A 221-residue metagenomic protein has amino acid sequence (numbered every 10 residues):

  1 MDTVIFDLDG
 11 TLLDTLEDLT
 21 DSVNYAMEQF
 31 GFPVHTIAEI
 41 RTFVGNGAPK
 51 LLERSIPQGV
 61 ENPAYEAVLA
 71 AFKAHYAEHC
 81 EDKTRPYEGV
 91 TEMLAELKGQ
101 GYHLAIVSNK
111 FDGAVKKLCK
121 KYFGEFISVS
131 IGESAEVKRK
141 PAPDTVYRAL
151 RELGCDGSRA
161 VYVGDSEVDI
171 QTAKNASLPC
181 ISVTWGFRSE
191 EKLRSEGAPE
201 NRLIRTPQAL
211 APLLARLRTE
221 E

Functional and structural regions predicted by a protein language model:
M1-D2, A38, K98, D112 (+1 more regions): Asp-based, Mg2+/Mn2+-dependent phosphohydrolase catalytic module
M1-T42: Active-site neighborhood of HAD-like aspartate-dependent phosphohydrolases
I5-D7, V107, V163: Generic enzyme active-site microenvironment
F6-L8, F72, V146: Conserved hydrophobic/aromatic "anchor" residues that stabilize well-ordered secondary structure elements
V23, V90-K120: Substrate-recognition element of Asp-dependent hydrolases with the DxDx(T/V) motif
Q29-G59, E88: Alpha-helical substrate-recognition element adjacent to the catalytic core
P33, H103, P179: Residue-level detector of anion-binding/catalytic polar loops
E53-E92, Q100: Metal-dependent phosphoesterase signature
